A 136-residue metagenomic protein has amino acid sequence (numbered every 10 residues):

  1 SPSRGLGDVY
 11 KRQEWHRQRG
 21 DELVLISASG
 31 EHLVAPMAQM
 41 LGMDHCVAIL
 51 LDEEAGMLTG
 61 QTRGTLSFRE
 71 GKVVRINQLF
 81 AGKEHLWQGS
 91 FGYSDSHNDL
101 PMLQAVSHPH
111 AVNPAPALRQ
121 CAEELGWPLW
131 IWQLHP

Functional and structural regions predicted by a protein language model:
S1-Y10: Single conserved hydrophobic/aromatic residue that forms the stacking wall/gate of nucleotide- or nucleobase-binding
L6, G20, M43, V106-S107: Short, well-ordered alpha-helix to beta-strand connector turns
R12-L41, H45-L50: Substrate-recognition element of Asp-dependent hydrolases with the DxDx(T/V) motif
L23-A28, F91-I131: Acidic, Mg2+-coordinating phosphoryl-transfer loop and its flanking beta/alpha structural elements, shared across
V34-G64, Y93, L103: Cytosolic catalytic headpieces and adjacent flexible linkers of membrane translocases
A48-E54, P114-L118, L134-P136: Short, acidic/turn-prone active-site loops that include or flank metal/cofactor- and phosphate-binding residues
R63-N77, W132-P136: A polyampholytic, Gly/Pro-enriched intrinsically disordered region
G71-N98: Conserved Lys-Pro-Asp/Glu-containing loop-to-beta segment of HAD-superfamily phosphomonoesterases, centered on
